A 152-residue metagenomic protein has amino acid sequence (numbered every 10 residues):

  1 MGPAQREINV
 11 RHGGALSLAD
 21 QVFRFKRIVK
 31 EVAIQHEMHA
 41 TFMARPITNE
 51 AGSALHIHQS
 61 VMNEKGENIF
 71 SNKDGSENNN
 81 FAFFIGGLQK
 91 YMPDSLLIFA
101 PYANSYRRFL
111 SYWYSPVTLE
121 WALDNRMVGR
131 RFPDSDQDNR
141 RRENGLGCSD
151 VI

Functional and structural regions predicted by a protein language model:
M1-R24: Active-site acidic/histidine clusters and adjacent loop/turn architecture that either coordinate catalytic ions
L16-I152: Active-site capping/gating regions of soluble enzymes
